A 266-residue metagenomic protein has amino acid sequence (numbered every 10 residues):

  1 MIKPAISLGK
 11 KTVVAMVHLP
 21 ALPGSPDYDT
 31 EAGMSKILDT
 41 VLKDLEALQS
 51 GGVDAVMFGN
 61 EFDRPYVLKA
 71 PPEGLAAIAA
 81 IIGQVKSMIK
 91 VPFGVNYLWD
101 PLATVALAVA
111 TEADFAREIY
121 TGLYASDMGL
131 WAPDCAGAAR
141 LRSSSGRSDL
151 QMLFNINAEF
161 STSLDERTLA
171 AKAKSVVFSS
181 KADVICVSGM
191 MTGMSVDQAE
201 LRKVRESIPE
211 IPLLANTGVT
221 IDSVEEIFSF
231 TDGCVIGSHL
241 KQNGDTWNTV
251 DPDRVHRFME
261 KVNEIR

Functional and structural regions predicted by a protein language model:
K10, A15-M16, V67-V95, P133-F154 (+2 more regions): Alpha-helix-loop-beta-strand connector modules within alpha/beta enzyme cores
V14-M16, G52-P65, P92-Y97, E118 (+3 more regions): Short beta-strand segments at enzyme active-site cores
A15, L48, V56, A116 (+5 more regions): Conserved, mostly hydrophobic/aromatic
H18-V41, F93-D100, F154-A170, A215-I221: Active-site mouth loops of central-metabolism enzymes
L19-Y28, V109-V184: Conserved anion-binding
G52-A77, L123-M128, A182-S195, N243-D245: Glycine-rich, proline-tolerant flexible connector loops at the mouths of alpha/beta enzymes
P92-D100, V105-A106, D114-W131, V184-S195 (+1 more regions): Catalytic beta/alpha-barrel core
V95, D100-A113, A171-K172, V204-P209 (+1 more regions): Catalytic cores of alpha/beta
